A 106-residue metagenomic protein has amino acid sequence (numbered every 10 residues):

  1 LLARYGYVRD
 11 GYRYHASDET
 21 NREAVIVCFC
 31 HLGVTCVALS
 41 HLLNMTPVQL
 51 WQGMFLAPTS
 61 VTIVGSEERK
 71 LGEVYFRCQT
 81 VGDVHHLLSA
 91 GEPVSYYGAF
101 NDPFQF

Functional and structural regions predicted by a protein language model:
L1-V8, F106: Phosphate-handling substructures
G11: Conserved active-site-adjacent core of cysteine acyl-enzyme catalytic domains
Y14-V25, V37-F106: Acidic, low-complexity terminal tails and accessory targeting/binding regions of phosphate-metabolizing enzymes
H31: Short, conserved phosphate/pyrophosphate- and ester-handling motifs at nucleotide-, phospho-/glycolipid
